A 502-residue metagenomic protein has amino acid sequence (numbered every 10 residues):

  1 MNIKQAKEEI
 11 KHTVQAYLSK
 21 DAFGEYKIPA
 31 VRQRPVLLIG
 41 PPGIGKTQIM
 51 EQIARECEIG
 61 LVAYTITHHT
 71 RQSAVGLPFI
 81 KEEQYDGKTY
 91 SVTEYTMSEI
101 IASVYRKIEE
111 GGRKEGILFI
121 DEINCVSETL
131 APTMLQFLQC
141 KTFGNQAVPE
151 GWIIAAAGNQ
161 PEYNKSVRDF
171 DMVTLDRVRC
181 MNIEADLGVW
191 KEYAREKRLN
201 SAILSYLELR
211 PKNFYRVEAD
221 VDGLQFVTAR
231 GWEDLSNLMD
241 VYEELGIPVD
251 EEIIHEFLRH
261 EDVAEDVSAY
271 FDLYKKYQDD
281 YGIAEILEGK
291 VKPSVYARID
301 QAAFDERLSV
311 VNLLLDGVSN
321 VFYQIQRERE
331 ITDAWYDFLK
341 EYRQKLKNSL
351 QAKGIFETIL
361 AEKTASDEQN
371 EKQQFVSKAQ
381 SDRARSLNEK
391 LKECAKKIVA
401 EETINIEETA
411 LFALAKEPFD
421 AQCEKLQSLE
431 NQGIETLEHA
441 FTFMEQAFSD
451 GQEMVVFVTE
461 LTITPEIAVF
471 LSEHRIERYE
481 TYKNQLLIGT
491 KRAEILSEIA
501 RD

Functional and structural regions predicted by a protein language model:
M1-K212, V217-D220: AAA+ P-loop NTPase catalytic core and its hallmark functional loops
N2, A6-E9, V36, D171 (+6 more regions): General structural signal for secondary-structure boundaries
K4-K7, K11, K20, K27 (+24 more regions): Context-gated lysine
E8, H12, A16, R55 (+18 more regions): Charged/polar, solvent-exposed surface patches and flexible loops
H12, H68-H69, H255, H260 (+2 more regions): Histidine (H) residue identity feature
P35-L37, C57-T67, I80, T89-G116 (+13 more regions): Conformational switch/transducer regions in large eukaryotic molecular machines and scaffolds
E196-E357: Alpha-helical lid/collar subdomain of P-loop NTPases
D300-D502: Terminal-proximal interaction/regulatory segments of ATP-powered molecular machines
